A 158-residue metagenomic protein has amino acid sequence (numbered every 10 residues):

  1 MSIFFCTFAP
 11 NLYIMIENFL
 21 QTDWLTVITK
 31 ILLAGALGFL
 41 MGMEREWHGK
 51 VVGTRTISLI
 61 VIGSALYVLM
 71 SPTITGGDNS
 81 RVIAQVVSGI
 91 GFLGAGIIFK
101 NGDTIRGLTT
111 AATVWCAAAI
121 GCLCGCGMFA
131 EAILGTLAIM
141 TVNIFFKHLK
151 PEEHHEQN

Functional and structural regions predicted by a protein language model:
S2-V82, A132-L134, I144-N158: Alpha-helical transmembrane segments and their membrane-interface boundaries that form or gate the permeation pathway
W47-V52, F99-T110: Membrane-helix interface "capping/anchor" motifs
S58-L69, I90-L93, A112-G125: Small-residue-rich segments of transmembrane alpha-helices in multi-pass membrane proteins, especially helix faces
G77-D103: Alpha-helical transmembrane-segment detector that highlights a single hydrophobic TM helix and its immediate
R81-S88, C126-L137: Loop-to-transmembrane alpha-helix initiation sites
I90-A95, A138-H148: Alpha-helical transmembrane segments and their membrane-interface exit regions
G102-T104, A118-E131: Membrane-helix boundary connector in multi-pass membrane proteins
C116-I120, T136-V142: Amphipathic alpha-helical interface segments
